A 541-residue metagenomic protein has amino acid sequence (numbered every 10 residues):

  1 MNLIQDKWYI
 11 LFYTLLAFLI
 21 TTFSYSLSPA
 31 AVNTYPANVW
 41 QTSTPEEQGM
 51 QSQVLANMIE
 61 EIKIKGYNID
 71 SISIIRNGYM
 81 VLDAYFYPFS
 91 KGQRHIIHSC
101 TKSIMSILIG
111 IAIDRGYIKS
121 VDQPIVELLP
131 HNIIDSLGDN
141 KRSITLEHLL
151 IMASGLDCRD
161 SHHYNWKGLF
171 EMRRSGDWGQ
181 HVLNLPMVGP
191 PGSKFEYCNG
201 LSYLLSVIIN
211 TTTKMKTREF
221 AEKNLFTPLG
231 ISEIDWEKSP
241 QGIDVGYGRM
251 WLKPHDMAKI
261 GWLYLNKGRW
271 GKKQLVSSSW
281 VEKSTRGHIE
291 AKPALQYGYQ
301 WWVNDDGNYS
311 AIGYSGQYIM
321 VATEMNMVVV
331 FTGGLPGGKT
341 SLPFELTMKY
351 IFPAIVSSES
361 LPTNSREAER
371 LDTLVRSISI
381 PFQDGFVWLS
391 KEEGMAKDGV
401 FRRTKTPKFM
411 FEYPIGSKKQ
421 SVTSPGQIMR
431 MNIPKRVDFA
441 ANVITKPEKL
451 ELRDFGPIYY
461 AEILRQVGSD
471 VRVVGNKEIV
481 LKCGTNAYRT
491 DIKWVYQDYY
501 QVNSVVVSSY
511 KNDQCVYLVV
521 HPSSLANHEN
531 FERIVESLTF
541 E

Functional and structural regions predicted by a protein language model:
F12-S24: Bacterial N-terminal signal peptides
M58-F89, M320, N326-V330: A short, well-structured edge-of-sheet supersecondary motif
G66-I69, Q93, Y314-S315, T406: Short, small/polar residue-rich loop motifs at catalytic or cofactor-binding pockets
G78, H95-V121, L149, L205-I209 (+1 more regions): Active-site SXXK
P124-E127, S136-I231, P254-G268: Active-site-adjacent helix/loop patches that line small-molecule binding or acyl-intermediate pockets
E233, S278-V328: Active-site Gly/Thr loop motif
G313-K391: Structured C-terminal helix/loop/strand segments within mature extracytoplasmic catalytic/sensor domains
L371-A440, I444-T445, I458-N486, V495-V502 (+1 more regions): N-terminal targeting sequences that direct proteins away from the cytosol to non-cytosolic compartments
